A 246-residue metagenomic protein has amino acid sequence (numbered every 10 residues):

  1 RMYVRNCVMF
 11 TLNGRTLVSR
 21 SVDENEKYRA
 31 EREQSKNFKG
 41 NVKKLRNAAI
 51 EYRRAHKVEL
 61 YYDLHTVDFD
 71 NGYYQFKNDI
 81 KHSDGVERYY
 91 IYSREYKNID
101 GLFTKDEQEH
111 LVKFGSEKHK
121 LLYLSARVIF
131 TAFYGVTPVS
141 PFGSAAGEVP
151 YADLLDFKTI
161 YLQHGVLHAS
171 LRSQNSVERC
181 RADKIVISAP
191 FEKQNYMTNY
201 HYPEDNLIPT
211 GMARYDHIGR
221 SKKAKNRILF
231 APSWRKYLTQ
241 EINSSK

Functional and structural regions predicted by a protein language model:
R1-K57, G85-V86, D153: Basic, ligand-binding patches in group-transfer machinery, especially extracytoplasmic/periplasmic segments
N13, S21-N25, S35-N41, N98 (+6 more regions): Serine/threonine-rich low-complexity intrinsically disordered regions
R29-R32, G40, T159, I185 (+2 more regions): Broad hydrophobic/π-residue packing in well-ordered secondary structure
V58-I218: Active-site and donor-binding regions of nucleotide-sugar-utilizing enzymes
V58-L60, K222-S245: Conserved donor-binding/catalytic core segment of Leloir-type glycosyltransferases
N78, H82, E241-K246: Short hydrophobic signal-anchor/transmembrane segments that target glycosyltransferases and glycosylation machinery
